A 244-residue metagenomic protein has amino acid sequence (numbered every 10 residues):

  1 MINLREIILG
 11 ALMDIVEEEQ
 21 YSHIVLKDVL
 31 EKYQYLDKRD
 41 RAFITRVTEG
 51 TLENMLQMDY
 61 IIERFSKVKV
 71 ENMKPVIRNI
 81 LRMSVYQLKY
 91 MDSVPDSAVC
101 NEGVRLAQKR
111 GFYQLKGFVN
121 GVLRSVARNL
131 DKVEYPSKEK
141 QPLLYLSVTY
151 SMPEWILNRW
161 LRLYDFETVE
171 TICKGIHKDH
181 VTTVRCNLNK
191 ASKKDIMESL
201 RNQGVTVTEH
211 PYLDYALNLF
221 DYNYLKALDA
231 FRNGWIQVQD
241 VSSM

Functional and structural regions predicted by a protein language model:
M1-A230: Class I Rossmann-like S-adenosyl-L-methionine
N233-M244: Conserved SAM-binding loop and adjacent beta-strand
